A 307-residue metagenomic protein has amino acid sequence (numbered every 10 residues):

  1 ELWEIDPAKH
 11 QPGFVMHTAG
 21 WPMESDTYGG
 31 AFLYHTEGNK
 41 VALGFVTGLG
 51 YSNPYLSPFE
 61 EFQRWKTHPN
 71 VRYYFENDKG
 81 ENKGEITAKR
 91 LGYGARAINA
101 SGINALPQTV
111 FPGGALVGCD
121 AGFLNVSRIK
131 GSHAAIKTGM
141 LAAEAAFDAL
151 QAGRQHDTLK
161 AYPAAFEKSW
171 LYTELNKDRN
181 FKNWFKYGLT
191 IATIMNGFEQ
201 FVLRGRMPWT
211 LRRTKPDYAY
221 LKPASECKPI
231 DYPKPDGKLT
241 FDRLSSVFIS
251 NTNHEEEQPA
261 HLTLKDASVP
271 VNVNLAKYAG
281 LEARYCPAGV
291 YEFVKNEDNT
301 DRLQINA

Functional and structural regions predicted by a protein language model:
E1-P12: Central beta-strand plus flanking loop segment that forms part of the substrate or channel wall within the catalytic
H17, W21-S25, H35-T36, D217-K228: Aromatic-residue-lined binding/catalytic grooves and analogous aromatic/hydrophobic interfacial grooves in multimeric
M23-G92, L159-P163, I191, V202: Conserved FAD/dinucleotide-binding core of flavoprotein oxidoreductases
E37-N39, Q108-S127, R284-E292: Short FAD-binding loop at a beta-strand-to-alpha-helix junction that anchors the flavin cofactor in diverse
F45-V46, D120-K130, A267-P270, F293 (+1 more regions): Glycine- and acidic
Y93-Q108: Acidic, polar low-complexity linker/tail segments
G122-R128, A134, M140, E144-I191 (+1 more regions): Active-site-proximal substrate-binding core of FAD-dependent oxidoreductases
S169-Q304: Ferredoxin-type iron-sulfur electron-transfer modules and their immediate structural context
